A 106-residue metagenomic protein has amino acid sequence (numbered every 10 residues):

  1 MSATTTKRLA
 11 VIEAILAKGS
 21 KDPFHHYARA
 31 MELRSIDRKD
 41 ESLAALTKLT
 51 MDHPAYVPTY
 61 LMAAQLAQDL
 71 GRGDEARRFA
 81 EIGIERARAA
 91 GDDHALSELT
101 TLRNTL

Functional and structural regions predicted by a protein language model:
A14-I15, K48-L49, G83: Canonical positions in the second alpha-helix
K18, M51-H53, R86-A90: Structural marker of alpha-solenoid helical repeat scaffolds
L33, A67, T100-R103: Residue at a conserved register position within TPR or TPR-like alpha-solenoid repeats
